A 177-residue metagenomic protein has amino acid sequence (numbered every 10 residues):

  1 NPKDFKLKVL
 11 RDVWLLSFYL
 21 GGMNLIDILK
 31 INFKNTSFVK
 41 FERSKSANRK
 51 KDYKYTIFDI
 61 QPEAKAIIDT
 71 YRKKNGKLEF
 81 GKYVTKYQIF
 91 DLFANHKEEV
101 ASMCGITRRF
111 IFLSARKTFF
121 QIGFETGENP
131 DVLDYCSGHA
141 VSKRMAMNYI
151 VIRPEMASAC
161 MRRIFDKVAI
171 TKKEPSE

Functional and structural regions predicted by a protein language model:
N1-L25, L29: Basic, Lys/Arg- and aromatic-enriched nucleic-acid-binding interface segment
P2-F5, S44-I57, G81-I89, I106-I111 (+1 more regions): Short, contiguous acidic/charged loop-to-helix segments that flank catalytic cores in large enzymes
P2-L7, A94-H139: Short, basic (Lys/Arg/His-rich) helix/loop patches that form interaction surfaces in the mid-to-C-terminal regions
L29-I67: Conserved tyrosine-mediated DNA breakage-rejoining catalytic core shared by Y-recombinases
F33-K40, T107-R108, E128-N148, T171-E177: Short, polar N-cap/turn motifs at the start of nucleic acid-interacting alpha helices
R43-R49, S137-I170: Catalytic-site neighborhood detector that most strongly recognizes the C-terminal catalytic loop/helix of tyrosine
Q61-T107: Active-site/catalytic core of tyrosine-dependent DNA strand-transfer enzymes
Q88-N95, E99-C104, P130, E155-E177: Acidic, low-complexity interaction regions
